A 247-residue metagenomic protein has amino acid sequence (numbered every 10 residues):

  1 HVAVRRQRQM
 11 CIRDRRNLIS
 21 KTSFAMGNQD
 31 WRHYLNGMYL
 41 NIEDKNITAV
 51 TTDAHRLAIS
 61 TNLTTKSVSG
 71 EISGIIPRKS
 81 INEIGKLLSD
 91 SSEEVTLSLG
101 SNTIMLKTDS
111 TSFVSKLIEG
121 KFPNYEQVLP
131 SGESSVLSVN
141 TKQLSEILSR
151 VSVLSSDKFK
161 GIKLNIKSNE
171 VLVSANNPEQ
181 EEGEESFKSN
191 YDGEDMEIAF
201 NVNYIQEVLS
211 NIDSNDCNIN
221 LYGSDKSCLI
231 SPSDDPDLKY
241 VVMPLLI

Functional and structural regions predicted by a protein language model:
H1-I12: Single conserved hydrophobic/aromatic residue that forms the stacking wall/gate of nucleotide- or nucleobase-binding
V4, P77, N201: Hydrophobic (often cysteine-bearing) scaffold residues that line and stabilize catalytic clefts of nucleotide/cofactor
R6, N62, V128-G132: Short hinge/gating elements
R13, N17, K79-N82: Residues on a specific face of well-ordered alpha-helices
N17-M38, I42, E146-V151, D157: Phosphate-interacting basic helix/loop segments used at nucleotide- and nucleic-acid interfaces
A25, P77-S80, Q143: Short, conserved active-site entrance elements at the starts or edges of catalytic domains
L40-L106: Loop-centered beta-sheet repeat module
E83-I247: C-terminal functional regions that serve as terminal interaction/effector modules
